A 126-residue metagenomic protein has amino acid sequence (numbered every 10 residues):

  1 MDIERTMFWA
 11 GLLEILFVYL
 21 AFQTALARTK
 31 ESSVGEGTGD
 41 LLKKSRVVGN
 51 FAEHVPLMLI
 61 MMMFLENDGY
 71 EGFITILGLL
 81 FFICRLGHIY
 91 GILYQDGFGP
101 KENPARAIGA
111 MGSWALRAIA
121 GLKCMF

Functional and structural regions predicted by a protein language model:
D2-Y19, E71-L79: Alpha-helical transmembrane segments
A10, L41-V55: A loop-to-helix transmembrane entry motif
L13-K30, F82-I92: Transmembrane alpha-helical segments that form the membrane-embedded catalytic/substrate-channel core of multi-pass
F22-R46: Cytosolic, membrane-interface loops and tails of multi-pass inner-membrane proteins
G49-M62, S113-R117: Core segments of transmembrane alpha-helices that mediate helix-helix packing or line hydrophobic substrate/ligand
M62-C84: Short alpha-helical packing/oligomerization segments
I89-A115: Interfacial loop-to-transmembrane junctions
I119-F126: Juxtamembrane boundary at the C-terminal end of a transmembrane helix
